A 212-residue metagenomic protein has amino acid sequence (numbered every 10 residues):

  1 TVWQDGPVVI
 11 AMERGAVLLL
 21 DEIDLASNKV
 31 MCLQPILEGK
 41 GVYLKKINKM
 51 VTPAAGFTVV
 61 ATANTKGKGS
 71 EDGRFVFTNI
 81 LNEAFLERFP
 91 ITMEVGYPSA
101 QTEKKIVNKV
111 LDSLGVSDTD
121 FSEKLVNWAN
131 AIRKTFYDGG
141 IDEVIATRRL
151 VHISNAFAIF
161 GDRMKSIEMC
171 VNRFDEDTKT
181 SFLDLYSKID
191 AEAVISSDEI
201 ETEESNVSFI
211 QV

Functional and structural regions predicted by a protein language model:
T1-V212: C-terminal regulatory/interaction module of P-loop NTP-utilizing enzymes
